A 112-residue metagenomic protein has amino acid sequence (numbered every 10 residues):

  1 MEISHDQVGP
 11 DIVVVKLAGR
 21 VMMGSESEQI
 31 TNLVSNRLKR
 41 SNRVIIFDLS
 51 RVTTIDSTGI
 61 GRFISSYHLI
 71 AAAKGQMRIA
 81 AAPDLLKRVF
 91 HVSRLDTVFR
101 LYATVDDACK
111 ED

Functional and structural regions predicted by a protein language model:
M1-E2, D112: Absolute protein N-terminus
E2-S4, I79: Conserved acidic segment of CheY-like receiver
S4-N32: STAS-typified acidic loop motif
V13, D107-K110: A short acidic, often aromatic-flanked loop/helix-cap motif at beta-alpha or helix-coil junctions that lines enzyme
V21-V98: Amphipathic alpha-helical interaction surfaces in cytosolic regulatory modules
D84, D106-D107: Acidic phosphotransfer microenvironment of two-component signaling modules
H91-V92, K110-D112: Short secondary-structure transition/capping segments
R100-T104: Short acidic-hydrophobic, aromatic-tinged amphipathic segments that line or gate anion-handling sites
